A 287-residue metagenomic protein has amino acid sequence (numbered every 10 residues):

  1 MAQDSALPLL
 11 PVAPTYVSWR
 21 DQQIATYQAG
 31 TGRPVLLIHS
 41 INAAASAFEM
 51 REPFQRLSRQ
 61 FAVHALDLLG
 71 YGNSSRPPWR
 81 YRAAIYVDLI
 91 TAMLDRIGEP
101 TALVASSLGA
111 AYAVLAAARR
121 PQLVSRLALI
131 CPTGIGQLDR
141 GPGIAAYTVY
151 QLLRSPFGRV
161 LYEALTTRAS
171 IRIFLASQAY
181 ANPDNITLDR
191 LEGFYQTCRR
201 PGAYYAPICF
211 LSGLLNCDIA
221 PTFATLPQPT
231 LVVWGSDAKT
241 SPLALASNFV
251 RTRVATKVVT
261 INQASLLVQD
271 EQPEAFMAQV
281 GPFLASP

Functional and structural regions predicted by a protein language model:
M1-T15: An N-terminal hydrophobic leader/cap segment in hydrolases
Q22-N73: Conserved HGGG/HGGXW glycine-rich cap/lid loop of the alpha/beta-hydrolase fold
A47-E49, S74-W79, D139-R140, L243-A244: Conserved catalytic-core motifs of eukaryotic protein kinase domains, centered on the activation segment
R51, F61-V104, Q269, A278: Active-site loop/oxyanion-hole signature of alpha/beta-hydrolase fold enzymes
E99-G141: Conserved hydrolase catalytic core segment
L138, E163-A224: Conserved alpha/beta-hydrolase catalytic His-Asp/Glu region
T225-A264: Conserved loop-alpha-helix segment in the C-terminal half of the alpha/beta-hydrolase fold that carries the catalytic
V254-P287: Catalytic active-site module of serine/aspartate enzymes centered on a nucleophile-bearing elbow/loop
